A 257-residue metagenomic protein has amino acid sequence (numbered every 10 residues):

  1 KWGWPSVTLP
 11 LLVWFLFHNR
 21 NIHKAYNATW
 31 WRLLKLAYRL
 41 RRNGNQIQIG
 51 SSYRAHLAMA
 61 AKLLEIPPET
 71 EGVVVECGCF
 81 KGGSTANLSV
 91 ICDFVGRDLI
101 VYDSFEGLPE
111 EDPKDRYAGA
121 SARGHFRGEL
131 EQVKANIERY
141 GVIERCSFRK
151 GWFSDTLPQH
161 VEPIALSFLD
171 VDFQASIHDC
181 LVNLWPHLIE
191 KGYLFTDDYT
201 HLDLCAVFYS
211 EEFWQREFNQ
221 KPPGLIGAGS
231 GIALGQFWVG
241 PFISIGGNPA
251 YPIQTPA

Functional and structural regions predicted by a protein language model:
K1-A55, P67-T70: Rossmann-like AdoMet
W30-G50, A61, P68-A257: S-adenosylmethionine/decaboxylated-SAM
A55-H56, E129: Activation loop
